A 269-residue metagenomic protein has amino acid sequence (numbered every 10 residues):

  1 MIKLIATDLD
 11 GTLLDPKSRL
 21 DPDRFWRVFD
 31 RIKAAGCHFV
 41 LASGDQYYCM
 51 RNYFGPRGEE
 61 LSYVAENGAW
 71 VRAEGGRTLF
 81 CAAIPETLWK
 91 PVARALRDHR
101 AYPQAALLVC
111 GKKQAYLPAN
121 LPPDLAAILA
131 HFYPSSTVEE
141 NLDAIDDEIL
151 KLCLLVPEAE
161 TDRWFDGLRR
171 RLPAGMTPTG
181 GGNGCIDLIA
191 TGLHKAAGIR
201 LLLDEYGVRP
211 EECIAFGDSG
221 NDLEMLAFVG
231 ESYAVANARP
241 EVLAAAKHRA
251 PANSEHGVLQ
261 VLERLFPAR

Functional and structural regions predicted by a protein language model:
M1-L4, P22, D187-R269: Mg2+-dependent phosphoryl-transfer enzymes with acidic/Ser/Thr/Gly-rich catalytic loops
K3-S18: Asp-based phosphoryl-transfer active-site loop
L9, G68, G217-S219: Active-site metal-binding loops of divalent metal-dependent hydrolases
S18-C37, C81-W89, Y133-S135, G192-D204 (+1 more regions): Short, acidic loop-to-helix structural element flanking the phosphoryl-transfer center in phosphate-processing enzymes
D23-D124: Active-site phosphate-binding/coordination module
G36-V40, E59-L61, K151, E211-E212 (+2 more regions): Short active-site oxyanion
R57-E59, N67, L172-A174, F228-V229 (+1 more regions): Short, structured coil segments at secondary-structure junctions
A95, H99-F216, G220, E224-M225: Conserved acidic, metal-coordinating active-site core of Asp-based, Mg2+-dependent phosphoryl-transfer enzymes
